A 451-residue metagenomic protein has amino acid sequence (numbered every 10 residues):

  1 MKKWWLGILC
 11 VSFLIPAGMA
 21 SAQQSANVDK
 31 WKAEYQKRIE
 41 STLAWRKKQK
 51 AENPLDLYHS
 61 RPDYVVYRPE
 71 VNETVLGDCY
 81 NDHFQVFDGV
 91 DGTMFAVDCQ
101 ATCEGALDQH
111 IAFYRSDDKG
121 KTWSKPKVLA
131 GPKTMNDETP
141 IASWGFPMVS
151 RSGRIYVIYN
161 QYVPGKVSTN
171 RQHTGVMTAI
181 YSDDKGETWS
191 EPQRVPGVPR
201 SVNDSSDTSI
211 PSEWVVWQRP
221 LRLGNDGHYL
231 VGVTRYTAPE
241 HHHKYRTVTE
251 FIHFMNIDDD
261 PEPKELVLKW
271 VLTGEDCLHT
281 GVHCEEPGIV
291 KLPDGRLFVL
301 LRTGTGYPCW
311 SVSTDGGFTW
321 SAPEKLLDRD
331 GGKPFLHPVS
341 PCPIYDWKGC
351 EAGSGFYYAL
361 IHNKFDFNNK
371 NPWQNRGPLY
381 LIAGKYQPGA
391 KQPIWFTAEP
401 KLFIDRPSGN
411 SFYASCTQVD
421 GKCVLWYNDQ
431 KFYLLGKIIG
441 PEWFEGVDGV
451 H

Functional and structural regions predicted by a protein language model:
M1-W4: Positively charged n-region of N-terminal signal peptides that target proteins for export
G7-P16: Bacterial N-terminal signal peptides
A20-A22: Boundary at the C-terminal end of the N-terminal hydrophobic targeting segment
S25-P140, V149-W214, L221-E286, V290-H337 (+3 more regions): Beta-rich carbohydrate-recognition and catalytic domains
S340-C342: Alpha-helical scaffolding within the catalytic cores of extracellular/periplasmic polymer-degrading hydrolases
S408-K422: Internal helix-turn-beta structural module
